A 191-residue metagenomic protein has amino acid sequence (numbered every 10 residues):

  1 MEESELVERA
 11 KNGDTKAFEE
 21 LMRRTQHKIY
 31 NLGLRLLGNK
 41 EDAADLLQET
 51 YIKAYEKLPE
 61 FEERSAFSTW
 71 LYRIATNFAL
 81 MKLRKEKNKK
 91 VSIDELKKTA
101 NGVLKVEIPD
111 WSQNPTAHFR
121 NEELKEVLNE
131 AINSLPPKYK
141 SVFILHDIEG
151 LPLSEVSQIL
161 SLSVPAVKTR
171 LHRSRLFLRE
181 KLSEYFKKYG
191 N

Functional and structural regions predicted by a protein language model:
M1, E41, N129-A166: Helix-turn-helix DNA-binding module
E5, R9, K90-E107, V127-E130 (+4 more regions): C-terminal edge and immediately downstream basic/flexible tail or linker adjoining helix-turn-helix-like DNA-binding
K11-E20, Y30-E49, V164, K188-Y189: Short, charged helix-capping/linker segments at alpha-helix termini
M22-K40, K57, I132, K181-E184: Amphipathic, Lys/Arg- and hydrophobic-enriched alpha-helical face
T25, R170-R173: Residues within the DNA-recognition helix of helix-turn-helix
N31, D45-I52, S65-N77: Structural recognition of an alpha-helix C-terminal capping motif at a helix-to-coil junction
P59-E62, T76-I93: Arg/Lys-rich amphipathic alpha helix in sigma70-family domain 2
